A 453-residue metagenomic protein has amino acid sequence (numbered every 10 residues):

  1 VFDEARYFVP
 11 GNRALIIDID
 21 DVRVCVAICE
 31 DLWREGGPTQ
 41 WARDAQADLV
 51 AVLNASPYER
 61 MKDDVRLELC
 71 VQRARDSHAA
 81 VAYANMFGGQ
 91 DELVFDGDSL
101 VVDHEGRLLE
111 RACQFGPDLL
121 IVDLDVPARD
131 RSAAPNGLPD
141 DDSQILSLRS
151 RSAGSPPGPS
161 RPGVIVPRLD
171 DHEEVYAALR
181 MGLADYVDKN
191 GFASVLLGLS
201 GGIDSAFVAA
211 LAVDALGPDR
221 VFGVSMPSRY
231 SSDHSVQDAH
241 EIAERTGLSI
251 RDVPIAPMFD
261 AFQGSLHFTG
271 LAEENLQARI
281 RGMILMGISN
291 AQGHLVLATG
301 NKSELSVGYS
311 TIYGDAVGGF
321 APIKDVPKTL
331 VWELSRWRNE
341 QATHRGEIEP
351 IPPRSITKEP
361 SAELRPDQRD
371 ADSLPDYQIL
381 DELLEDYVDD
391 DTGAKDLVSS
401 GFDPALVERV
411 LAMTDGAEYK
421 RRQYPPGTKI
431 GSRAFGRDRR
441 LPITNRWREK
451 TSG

Functional and structural regions predicted by a protein language model:
V1-G198, D214: Enzyme catalytic cores with a strong preference for nitrogen-chemistry domains
D20, H78, D91, H104 (+2 more regions): ATP/NTP-dependent adenylation/nucleotidyl-transfer catalytic domains that generate, transfer, or process NMP-activated
